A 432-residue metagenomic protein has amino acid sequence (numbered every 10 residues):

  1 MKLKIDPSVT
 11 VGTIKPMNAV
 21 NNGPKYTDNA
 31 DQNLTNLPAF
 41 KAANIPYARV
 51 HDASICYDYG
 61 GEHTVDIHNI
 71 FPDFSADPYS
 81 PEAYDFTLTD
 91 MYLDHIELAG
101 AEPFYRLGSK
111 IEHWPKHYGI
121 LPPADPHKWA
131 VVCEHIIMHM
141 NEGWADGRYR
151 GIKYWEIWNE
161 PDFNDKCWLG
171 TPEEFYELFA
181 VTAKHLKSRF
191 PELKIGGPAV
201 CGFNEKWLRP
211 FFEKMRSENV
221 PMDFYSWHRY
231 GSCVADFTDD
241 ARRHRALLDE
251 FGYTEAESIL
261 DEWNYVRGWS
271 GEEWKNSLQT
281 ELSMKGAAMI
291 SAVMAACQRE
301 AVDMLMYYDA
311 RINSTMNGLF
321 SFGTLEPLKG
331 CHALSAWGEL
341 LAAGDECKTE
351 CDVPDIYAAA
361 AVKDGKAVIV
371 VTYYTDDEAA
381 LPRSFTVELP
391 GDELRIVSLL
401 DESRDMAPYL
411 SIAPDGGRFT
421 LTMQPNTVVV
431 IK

Functional and structural regions predicted by a protein language model:
M1-N44: Mature N-terminal, pre-catalytic/accessory segment of carbohydrate-active enzymes
T27-F40, H139, E205-R216, K285-M294: Short, acidic/polar
A43-S232: Substrate-binding cleft and catalytic face of glycoside hydrolase catalytic domains, especially the flexible beta-alpha
D223, W227-W274, D303: Glycoside hydrolase catalytic-domain groove-lining segments
N264-A358: Aromatic/acidic polysaccharide-binding cleft in carbohydrate-active enzymes
D352-D392, L399, Q424-V430: Carbohydrate-binding surface patches
S398-G416: Solvent-exposed beta-strand/loop surfaces of large extracellular or lumenal domains
L410-K432: C-terminal beta-strand-rich structural cap/linker in extracellular carbohydrate-active enzymes
